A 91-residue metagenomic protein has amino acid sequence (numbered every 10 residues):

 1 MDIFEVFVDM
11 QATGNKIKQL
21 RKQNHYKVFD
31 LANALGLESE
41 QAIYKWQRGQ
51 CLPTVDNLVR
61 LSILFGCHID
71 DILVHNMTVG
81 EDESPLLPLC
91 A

Functional and structural regions predicted by a protein language model:
M1-Q23, A34: A short, Lys/Arg-rich alpha-helix, primarily the initiator
D2-F7, I63, L73-A91: Short, charged recognition helix plus adjacent turn of helix-turn-helix-like nucleic-acid-binding domains
N15, Y26, E38, P53-D56: Residue-level signal for the short linker/turn that defines the boundary of a DNA-recognition helix
K18, F29, V59: Residues within the helices of the helix-turn-helix
K22, G36, R48-Q50, M77: Residue-level detection of the helix-turn-helix DNA-binding "recognition helix"
H25-K45: Short alpha-helical DNA-recognition segment
Q50-T54, E81-D82: Short, solvent-exposed alpha-helical "recognition" segments
D56-D71: DNA major-groove recognition helix of helix-turn-helix/homeodomain DNA-binding modules
